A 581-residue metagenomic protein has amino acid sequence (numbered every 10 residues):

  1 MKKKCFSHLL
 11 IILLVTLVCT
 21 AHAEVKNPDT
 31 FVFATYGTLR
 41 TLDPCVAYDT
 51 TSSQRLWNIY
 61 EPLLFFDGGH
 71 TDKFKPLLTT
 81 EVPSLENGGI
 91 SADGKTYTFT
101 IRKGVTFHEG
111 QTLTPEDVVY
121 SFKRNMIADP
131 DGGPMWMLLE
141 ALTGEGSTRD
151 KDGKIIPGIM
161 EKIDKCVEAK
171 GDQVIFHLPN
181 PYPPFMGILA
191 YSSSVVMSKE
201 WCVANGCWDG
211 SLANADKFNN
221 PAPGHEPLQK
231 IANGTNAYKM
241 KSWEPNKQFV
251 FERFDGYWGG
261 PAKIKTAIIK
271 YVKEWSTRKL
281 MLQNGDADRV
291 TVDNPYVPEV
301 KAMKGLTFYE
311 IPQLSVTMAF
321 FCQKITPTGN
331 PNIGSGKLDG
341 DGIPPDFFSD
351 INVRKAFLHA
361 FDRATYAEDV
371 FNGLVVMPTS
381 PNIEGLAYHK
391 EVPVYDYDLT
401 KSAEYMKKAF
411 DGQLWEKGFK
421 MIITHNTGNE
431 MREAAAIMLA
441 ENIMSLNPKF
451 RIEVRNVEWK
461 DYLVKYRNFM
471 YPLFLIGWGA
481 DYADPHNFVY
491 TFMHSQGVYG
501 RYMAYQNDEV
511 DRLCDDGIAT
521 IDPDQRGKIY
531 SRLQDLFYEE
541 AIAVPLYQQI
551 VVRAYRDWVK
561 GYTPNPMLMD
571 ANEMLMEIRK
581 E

Functional and structural regions predicted by a protein language model:
M1-L9: Bacterial N-terminal signal peptides that target proteins for export
L9-L17: Bacterial N-terminal signal peptides
H22-V25, V82, N87-G88, T98-G132 (+9 more regions): Extracytoplasmic/periplasmic ligand-capture domains
A34-I90, N233-T235: N-terminal lobe/hinge region of extracytoplasmic solute-binding protein
D67-G69, K151, L178-P184, A190-A262 (+2 more regions): Gly/Pro-rich hinge or "lid" segments in bacterial periplasmic/extracellular proteins
V119, I127-N214: Surface-exposed binding/hinge segments that line and control ligand-binding clefts or catalytic entry sites
L546: Glycine-rich and polybasic anion-binding loops at the starts of cofactor/ligand-binding domains
R553-E581: Long beta-strand-rich cores associated with HINT superfamily self-processing modules
